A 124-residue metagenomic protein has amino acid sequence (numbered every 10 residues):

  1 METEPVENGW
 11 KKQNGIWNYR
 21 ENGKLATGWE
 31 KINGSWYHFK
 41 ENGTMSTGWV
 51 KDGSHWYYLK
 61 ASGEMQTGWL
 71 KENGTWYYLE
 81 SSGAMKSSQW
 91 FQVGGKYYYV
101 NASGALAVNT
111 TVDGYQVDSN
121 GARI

Functional and structural regions predicted by a protein language model:
M1-I124: Extracellular adhesion/carbohydrate-binding repeat motifs centered on closely spaced tryptophans
